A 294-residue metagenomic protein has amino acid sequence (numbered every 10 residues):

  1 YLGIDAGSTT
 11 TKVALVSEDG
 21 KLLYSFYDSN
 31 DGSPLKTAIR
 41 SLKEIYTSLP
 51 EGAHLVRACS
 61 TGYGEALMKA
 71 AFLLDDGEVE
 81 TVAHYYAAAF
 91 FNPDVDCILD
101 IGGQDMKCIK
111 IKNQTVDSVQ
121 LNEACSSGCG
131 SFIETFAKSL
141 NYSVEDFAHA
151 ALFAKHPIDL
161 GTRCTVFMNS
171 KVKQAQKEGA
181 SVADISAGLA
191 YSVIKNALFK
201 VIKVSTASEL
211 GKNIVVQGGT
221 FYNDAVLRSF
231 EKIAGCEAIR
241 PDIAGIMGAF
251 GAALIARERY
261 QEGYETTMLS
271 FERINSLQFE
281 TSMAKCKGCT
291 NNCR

Functional and structural regions predicted by a protein language model:
Y1-D19, V95-K112, R294: Gly/Thr-rich phosphate-binding beta-strand-loop-beta motif of the actin/hexokinase/Hsp70
G3-K36, R40, E44, V119 (+1 more regions): Short glycine-rich, Thr/Ser-proximal phosphate-binding strand/loop in the N-terminal lobe of ATP-dependent enzymes
N30-P34, N113-H156, G245-G248, L254-E258: Glycine-rich phosphate-binding loop plus the immediately following alpha-helix
Y63-G64, S192, S205-I233, A244-G245: Glycine-rich phosphate-binding loops at beta-strand->alpha-helix junctions
D75-D76, E80-T81, E231-F250: Conserved phosphate-binding/catalytic loops in two-lobed NTP-binding clefts
Y86, I133-T135, D242-I274: Glycine-rich phosphate-binding/hydrolytic loop that grips phosphoryl groups
K107, E258-R294: Acidic, glycine/GT-rich loop-and beta-edge segments that sit at the periphery of enzyme/chaperone cores
S170-F199: Adenine-nucleotide phosphate-binding core of ATP-dependent small-molecule kinases
